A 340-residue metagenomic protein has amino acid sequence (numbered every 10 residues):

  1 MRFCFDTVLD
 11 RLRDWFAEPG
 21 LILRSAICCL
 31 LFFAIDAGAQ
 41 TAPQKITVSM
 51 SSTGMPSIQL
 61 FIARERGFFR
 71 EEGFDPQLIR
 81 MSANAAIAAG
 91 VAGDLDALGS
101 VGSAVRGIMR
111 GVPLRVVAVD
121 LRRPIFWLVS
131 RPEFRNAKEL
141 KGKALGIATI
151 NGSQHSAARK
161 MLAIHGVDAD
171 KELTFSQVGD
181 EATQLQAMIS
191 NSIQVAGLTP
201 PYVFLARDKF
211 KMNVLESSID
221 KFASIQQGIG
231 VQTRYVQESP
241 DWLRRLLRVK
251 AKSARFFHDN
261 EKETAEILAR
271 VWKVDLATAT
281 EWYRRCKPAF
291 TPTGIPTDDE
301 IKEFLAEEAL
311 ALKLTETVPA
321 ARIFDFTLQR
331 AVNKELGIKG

Functional and structural regions predicted by a protein language model:
M1-P19: N-terminal secretory signal peptides that target proteins for export/translocation
P19-D36: Bacterial N-terminal signal peptides
Q40-D180, Q184-S190, Q194-P200, M212-S217 (+1 more regions): Short, glycine-/small- and polar/acidic-enriched structural segments that line small-molecule recognition paths
G102-S103, E181-W272: Pocket-lining segment of extracytoplasmic ligand-binding domains
E238-E316: Secondary-structure end/capping motifs
L305-G340: Conserved C-terminal helix/tail region of periplasmic/extracytoplasmic solute-binding proteins
